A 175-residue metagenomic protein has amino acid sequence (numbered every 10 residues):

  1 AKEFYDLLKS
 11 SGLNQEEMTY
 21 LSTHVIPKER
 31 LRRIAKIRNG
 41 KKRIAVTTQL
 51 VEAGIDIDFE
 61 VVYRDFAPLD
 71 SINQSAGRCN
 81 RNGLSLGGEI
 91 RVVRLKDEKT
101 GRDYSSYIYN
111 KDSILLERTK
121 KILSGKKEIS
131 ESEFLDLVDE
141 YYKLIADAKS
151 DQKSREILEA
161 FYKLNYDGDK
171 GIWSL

Functional and structural regions predicted by a protein language model:
A1-T23, P27-N39, Y63, A67-P68 (+1 more regions): C-terminal helicase lobe and adjacent C-terminal extensions/tails of nucleic-acid helicase motors
N39-E52: Conserved two-lobed SF2 helicase motor
I55-F59: Conserved ATPase-coupling elements of RecA-like P-loop NTPase cores
